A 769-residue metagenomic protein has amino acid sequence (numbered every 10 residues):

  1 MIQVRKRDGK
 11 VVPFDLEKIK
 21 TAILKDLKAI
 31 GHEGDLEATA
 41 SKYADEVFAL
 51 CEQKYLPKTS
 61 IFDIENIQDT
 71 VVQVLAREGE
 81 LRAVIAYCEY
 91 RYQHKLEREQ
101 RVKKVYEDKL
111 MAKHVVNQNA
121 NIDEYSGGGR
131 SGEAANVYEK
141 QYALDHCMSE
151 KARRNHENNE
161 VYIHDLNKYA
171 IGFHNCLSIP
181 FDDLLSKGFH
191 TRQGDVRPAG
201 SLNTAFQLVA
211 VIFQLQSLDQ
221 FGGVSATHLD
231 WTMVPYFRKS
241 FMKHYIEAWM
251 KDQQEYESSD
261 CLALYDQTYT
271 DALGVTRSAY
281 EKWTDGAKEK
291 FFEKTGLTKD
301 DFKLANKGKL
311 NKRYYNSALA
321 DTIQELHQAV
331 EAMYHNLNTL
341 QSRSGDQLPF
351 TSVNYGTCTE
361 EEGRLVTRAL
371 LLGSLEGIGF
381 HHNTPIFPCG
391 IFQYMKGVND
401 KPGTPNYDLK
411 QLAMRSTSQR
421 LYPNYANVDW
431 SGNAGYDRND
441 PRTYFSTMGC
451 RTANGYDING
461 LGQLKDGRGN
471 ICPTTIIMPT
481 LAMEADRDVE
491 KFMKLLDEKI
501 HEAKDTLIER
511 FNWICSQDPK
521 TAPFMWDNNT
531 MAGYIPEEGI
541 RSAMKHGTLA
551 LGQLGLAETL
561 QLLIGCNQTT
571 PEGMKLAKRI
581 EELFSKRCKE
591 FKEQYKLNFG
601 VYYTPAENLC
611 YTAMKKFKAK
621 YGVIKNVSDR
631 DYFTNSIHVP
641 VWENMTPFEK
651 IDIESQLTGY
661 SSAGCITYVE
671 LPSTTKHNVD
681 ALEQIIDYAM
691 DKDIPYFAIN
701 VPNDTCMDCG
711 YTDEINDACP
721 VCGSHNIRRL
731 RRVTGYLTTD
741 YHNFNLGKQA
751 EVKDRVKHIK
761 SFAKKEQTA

Functional and structural regions predicted by a protein language model:
M1-H114, A750-V756: Charged, amphipathic alpha-helical regulatory modules used for macromolecular assembly or allosteric control
K6-V11, A29-A38, L461-K465, R541-H546 (+1 more regions): A ubiquitous short alpha-helical element
D15, I19, C472, L549-L556 (+1 more regions): Catalytic-loop motifs flanking and including active-site residues across diverse enzymes
E46-C51, L75, L576-E590, E751-K764: Short, mixed-charge aromatic SLiMs
Q93-E97, K103-K545, C566, T570-R731 (+1 more regions): Conserved catalytic cores of very large enzyme subunits
L549-L562, E582, R732: Contiguous, well-ordered alpha-helical segments that form the cores/surfaces of helical PPI scaffolds
D717-A769: Long insertion/accessory domains within large nucleic-acid-processing enzymes
